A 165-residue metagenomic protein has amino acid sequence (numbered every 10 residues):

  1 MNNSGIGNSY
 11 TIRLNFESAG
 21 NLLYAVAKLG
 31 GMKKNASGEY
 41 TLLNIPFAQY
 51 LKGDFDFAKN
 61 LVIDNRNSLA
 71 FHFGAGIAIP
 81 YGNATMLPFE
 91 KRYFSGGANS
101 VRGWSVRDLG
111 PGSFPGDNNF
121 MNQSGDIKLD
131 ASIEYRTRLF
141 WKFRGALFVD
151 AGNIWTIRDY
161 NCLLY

Functional and structural regions predicted by a protein language model:
I6-L164: C-terminal transmembrane beta-barrel domains of outer membrane proteins
